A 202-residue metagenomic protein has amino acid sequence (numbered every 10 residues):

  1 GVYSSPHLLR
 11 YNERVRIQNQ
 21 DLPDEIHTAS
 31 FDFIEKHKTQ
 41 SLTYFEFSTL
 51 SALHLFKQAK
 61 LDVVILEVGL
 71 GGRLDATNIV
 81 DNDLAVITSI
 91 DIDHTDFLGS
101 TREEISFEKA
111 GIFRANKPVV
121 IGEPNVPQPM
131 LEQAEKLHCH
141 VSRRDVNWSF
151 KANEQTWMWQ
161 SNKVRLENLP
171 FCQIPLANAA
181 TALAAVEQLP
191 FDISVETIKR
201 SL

Functional and structural regions predicted by a protein language model:
V2-V80, D96-L98, E104: ATP-dependent carboxylate-amine ligase catalytic core
D21-I26, N162-P170: Short amphipathic beta-strand/extended segments with alternating polar/hydrophobic composition
K38-S41, E167-Q173: A short glycine/serine-rich beta->alpha loop
D62-E67, N82-L166, Q173-K199: Acidic, Mg2+-coordinating active-site environments of NTP-dependent enzymes
